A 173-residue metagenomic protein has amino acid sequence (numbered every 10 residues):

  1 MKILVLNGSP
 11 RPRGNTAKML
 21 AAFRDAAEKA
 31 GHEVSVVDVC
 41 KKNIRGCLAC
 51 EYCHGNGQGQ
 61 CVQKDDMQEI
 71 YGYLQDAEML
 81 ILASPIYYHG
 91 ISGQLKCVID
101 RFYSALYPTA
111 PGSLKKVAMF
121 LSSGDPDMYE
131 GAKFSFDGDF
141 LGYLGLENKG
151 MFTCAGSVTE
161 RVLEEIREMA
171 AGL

Functional and structural regions predicted by a protein language model:
M1-A83, H89-S104, N148-T153, V158-L173: N-terminal beta1-alpha1-beta2 submodule of the flavodoxin-like/Rossmannoid cofactor-binding fold
I86-Y88, G124-D125: Short glycine-rich anion-binding loops that position phosphate/pyrophosphate groups of nucleotides and phosphorylated
G93, P108-G150: Short, glycine-/small-residue-rich phosphate/pyrophosphate-handling segment
